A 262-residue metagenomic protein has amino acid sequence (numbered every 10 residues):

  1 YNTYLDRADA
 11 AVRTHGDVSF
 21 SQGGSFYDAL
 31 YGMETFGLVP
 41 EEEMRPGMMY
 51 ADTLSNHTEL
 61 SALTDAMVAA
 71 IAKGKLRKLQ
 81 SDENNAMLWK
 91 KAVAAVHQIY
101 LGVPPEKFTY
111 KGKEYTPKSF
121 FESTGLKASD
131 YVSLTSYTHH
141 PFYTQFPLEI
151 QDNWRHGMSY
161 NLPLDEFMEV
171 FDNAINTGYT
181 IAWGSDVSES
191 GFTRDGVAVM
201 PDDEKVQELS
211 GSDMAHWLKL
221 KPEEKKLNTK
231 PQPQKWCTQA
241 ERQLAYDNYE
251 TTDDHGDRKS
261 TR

Functional and structural regions predicted by a protein language model:
L5-R258: Predominantly the structural core of cysteine protease catalytic domains
T261: Conserved small/polar residues in nucleotide/adenosyl-binding loops
